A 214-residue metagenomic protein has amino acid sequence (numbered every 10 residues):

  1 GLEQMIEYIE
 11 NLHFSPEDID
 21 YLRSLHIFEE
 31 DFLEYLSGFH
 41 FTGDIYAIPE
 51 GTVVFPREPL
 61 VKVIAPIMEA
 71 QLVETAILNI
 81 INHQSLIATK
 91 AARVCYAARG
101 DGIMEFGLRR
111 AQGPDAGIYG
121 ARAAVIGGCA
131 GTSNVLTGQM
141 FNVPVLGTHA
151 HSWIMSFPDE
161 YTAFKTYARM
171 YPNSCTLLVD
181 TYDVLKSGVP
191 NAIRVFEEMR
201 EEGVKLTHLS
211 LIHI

Functional and structural regions predicted by a protein language model:
G1-S37: N-terminal, Lys/Arg-enriched amphipathic/low-complexity engagement segments that precede the first folded domain
I27, L33-T42, G51-F55, L60-T207: Buried, small/hydrophobic-residue-enriched core segments of structured protein domains
I212-I214: Conserved small/polar residues in nucleotide/adenosyl-binding loops
